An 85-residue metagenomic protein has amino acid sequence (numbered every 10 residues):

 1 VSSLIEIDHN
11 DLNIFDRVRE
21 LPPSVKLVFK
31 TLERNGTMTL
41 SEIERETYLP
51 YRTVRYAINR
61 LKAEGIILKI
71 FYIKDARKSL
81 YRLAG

Functional and structural regions predicted by a protein language model:
V1-D16: Long, low-complexity, charged/polar intrinsically disordered regions in eukaryotic proteins
L12-V25, T39, I70-G85: Short, cationic-aromatic polyanion-contact patches
K26-L32: Hydrophobic residues on short alpha-helical segments
K30, L40-S41, N59: Residues within the helices of the helix-turn-helix
G36: Flexible coil/turn residues that form the inter-helical turn or adjacent wing/linker of helix-turn-helix
E42-E46: A short acidic, leucine-rich amphipathic alpha-helix
L49-R60: Short amphipathic alpha-helical interaction segments
K62-Y72: A short, conserved structural fragment
